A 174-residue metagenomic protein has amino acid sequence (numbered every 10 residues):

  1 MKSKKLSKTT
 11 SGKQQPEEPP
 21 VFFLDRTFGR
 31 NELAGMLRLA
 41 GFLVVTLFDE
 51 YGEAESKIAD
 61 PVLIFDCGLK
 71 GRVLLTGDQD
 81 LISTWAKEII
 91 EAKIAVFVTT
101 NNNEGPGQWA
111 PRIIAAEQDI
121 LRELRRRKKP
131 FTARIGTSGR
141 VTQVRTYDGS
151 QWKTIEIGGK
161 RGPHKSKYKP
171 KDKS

Functional and structural regions predicted by a protein language model:
K2-P20, R26, L33-G41, T46-D49 (+1 more regions): Acidic, PIN/NYN-like endoribonuclease modules and their adjacent C-terminal/linker elements
E17-E18, I58-R72: Acidic, metal-associated active-site segment
V21-F22, Y51-G52, L74: A generic structural signal for short
T27-F28, G52-K57, D78-T84: Acidic, metal-coordinating catalytic cores used for nucleic-acid/nucleotide bond scission and strand-transfer chemistry
C67, G71-K87: Acidic, metal-binding active-site segment of PIN/NYN-like and related structure-specific nucleases
